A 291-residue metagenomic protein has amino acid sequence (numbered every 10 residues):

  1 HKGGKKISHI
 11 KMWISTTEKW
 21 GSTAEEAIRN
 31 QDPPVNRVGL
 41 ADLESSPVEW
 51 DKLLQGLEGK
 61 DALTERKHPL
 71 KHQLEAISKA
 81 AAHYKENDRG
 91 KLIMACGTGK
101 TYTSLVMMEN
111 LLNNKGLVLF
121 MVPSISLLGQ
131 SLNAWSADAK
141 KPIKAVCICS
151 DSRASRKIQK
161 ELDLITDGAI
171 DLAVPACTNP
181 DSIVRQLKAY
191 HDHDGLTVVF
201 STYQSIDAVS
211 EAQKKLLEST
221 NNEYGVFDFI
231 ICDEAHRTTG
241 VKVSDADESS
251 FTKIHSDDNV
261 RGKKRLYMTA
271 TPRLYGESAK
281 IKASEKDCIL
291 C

Functional and structural regions predicted by a protein language model:
G3-T98, Y102-G116, N133-A137, K160: ATP-dependent helicase/translocase motor core
T16-E18, S124, F200-S205, E234 (+1 more regions): A short beta-strand-to-loop transition that corresponds to the Sensor-1 phosphate-sensing loop of AAA+ P-loop ATPases
W20-A27, L128-Q130, A154-L162, A208-V209 (+2 more regions): Switch/connector loops and helix/strand junctions flanking conserved nucleotide-binding motifs in nucleotide-processing
I93-T98, E234-T238, I254-A283, C288: Conserved helicase ATPase motor motifs in RecA-like P-loop NTPase domains
N110-N113, A139-K140, Y190-H193, T220-G225 (+1 more regions): Conserved catalytic network of the ASCE P-loop NTPase/AAA+ motor domain
L112-K160, Y203-D207: Conserved Walker A/P-loop ATP-binding site and its immediately adjacent core in helicase/helicase-like ATPase domains
D181-V226: Conserved helix/coil segment N-terminal to the catalytic DExD/H
Y203-S205, E218-Y267: SF2 helicase catalytic motif II
